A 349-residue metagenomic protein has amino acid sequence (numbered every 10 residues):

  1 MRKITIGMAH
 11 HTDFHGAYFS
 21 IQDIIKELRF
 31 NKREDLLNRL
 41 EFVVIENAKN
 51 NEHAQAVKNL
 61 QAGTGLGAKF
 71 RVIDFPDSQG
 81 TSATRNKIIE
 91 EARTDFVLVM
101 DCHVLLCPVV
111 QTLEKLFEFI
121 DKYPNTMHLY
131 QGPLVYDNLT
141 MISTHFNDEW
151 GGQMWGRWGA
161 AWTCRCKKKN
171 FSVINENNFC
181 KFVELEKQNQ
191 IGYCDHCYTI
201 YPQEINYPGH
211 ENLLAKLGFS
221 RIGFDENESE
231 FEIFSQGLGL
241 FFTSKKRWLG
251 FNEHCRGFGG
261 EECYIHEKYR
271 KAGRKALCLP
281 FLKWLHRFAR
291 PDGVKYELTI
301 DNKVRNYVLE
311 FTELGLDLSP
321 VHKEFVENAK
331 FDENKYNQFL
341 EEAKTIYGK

Functional and structural regions predicted by a protein language model:
I4-S20, E27, I45: A conserved hydrophobic helix/loop-capping motif in glycosyltransferases and polysaccharide synthases
D23-N38: Short, acidic, metal-binding catalytic loop of nucleotide-sugar glycosyltransferases
V44-V57, D77: A conserved acidic beta->alpha catalytic loop
P76-A92: Glycine-rich, basic loop-to-helix element that forms the pyrophosphate-binding segment of sugar-nucleotide handling
V97: Short aromatic/hydrophobic "clamp" motif used to bind/position activated sugar donors
P108-K167, F179, E186, Q190-I205: Conserved donor NDP-sugar-binding/catalytic core segment of glycosyltransferases
F171-K187, L214-F242: A recurrent flexible, glycine/aromatic-enriched loop bordering the glycosyltransferase active site that acts as
F231, E267, K275-G348: Active-site-adjacent helix/loop segment of glycosyltransferases that harbors family-specific signature motifs
